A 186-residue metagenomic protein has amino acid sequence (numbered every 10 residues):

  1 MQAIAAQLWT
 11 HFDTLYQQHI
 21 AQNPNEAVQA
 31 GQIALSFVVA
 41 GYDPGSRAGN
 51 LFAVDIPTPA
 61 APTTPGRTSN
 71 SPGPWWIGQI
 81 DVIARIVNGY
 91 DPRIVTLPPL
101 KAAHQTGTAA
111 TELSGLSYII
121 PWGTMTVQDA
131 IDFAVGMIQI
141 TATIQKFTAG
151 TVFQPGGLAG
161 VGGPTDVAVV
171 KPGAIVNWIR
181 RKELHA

Functional and structural regions predicted by a protein language model:
M1-A186: N-terminal nucleophile
